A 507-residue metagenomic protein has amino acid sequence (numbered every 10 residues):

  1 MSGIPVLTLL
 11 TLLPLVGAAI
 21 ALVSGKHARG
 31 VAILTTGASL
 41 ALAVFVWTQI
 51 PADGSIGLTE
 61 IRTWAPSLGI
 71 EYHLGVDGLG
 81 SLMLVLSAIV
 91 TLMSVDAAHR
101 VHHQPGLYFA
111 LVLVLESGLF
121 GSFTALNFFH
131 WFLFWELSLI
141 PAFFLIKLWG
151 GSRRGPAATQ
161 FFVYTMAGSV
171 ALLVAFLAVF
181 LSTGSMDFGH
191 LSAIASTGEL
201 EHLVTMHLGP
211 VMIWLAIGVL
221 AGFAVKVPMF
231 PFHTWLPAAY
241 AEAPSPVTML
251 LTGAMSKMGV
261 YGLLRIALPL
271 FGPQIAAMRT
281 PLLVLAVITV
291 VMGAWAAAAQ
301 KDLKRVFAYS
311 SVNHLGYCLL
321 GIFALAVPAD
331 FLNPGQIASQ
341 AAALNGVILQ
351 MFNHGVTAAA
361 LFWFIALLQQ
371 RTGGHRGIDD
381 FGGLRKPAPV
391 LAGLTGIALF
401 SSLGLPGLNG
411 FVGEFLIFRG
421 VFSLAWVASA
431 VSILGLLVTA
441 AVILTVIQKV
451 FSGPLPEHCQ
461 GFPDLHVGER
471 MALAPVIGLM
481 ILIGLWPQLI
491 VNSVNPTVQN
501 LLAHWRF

Functional and structural regions predicted by a protein language model:
M1-T8, I20-V112, S185-H202, Q499-N500: Transmembrane helix-loop-helix hairpins at membrane boundaries of multipass inner-membrane proteins
S2-L13, V76-S87, F128-P141, P210-V225 (+2 more regions): Structural signature of hydrophobic alpha-helical transmembrane segments
A18-L22, V44, L92-D96, S117-G121 (+7 more regions): Alpha-helical transmembrane segments of multipass membrane proteins
V23-S39, V101-L115, L126-F132, G150-A171 (+7 more regions): Membrane-interfacial loop-to-helix junctions in multi-pass inner-membrane proteins
T35, W131-F134, T165-M166, P210-G222 (+2 more regions): Alpha-helical transmembrane segments
I50-E71, V170-H233, L263-P281, A324-N345 (+4 more regions): Juxtamembrane/interfacial segments at transmembrane-helix boundaries in multi-pass membrane proteins
L107, L111-V114, G118-L203, H207 (+1 more regions): Alpha-helical multi-pass transmembrane bundles of energy-transducing inner-membrane proteins
F230, A358-F362, A428-G461: Predominantly late transmembrane helices and immediately cytosolic-facing juxtamembrane segments
